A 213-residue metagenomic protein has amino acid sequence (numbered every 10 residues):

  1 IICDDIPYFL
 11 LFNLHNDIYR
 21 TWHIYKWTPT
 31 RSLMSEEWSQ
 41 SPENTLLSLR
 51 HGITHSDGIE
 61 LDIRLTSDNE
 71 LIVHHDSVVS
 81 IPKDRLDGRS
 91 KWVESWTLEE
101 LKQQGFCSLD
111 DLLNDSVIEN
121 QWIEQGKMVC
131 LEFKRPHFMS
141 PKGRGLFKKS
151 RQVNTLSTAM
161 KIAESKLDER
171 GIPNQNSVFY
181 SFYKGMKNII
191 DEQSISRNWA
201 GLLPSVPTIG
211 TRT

Functional and structural regions predicted by a protein language model:
I1-T213: Phosphate-group recognition and catalysis centered on beta-loop-alpha active-site segments
